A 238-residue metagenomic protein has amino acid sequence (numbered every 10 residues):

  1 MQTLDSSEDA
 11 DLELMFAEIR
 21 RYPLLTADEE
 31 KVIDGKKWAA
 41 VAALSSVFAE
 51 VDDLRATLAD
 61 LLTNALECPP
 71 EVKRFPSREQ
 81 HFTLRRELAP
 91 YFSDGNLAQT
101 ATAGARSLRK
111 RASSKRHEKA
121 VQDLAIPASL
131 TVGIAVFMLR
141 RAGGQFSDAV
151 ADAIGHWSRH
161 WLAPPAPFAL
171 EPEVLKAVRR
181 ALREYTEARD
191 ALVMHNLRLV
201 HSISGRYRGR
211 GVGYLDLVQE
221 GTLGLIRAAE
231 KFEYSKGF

Functional and structural regions predicted by a protein language model:
M1-D9: Charged, compositionally biased N-terminal leader segments and the immediate start of the first structured element
E8-F238: Alpha-helical promoter-recognition and RNA polymerase-docking modules of transcription initiation factors, dominated by
